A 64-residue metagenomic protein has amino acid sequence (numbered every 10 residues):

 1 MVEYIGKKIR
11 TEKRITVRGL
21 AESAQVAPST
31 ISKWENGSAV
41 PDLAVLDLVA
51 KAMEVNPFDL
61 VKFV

Functional and structural regions predicted by a protein language model:
M1-K13: A short, Lys/Arg-rich alpha-helix, primarily the initiator
E12, K33, D59-V64: Short, charged recognition helix plus adjacent turn of helix-turn-helix-like nucleic-acid-binding domains
R14-K33: Short alpha-helical DNA-recognition segment
N36: Short, conserved catalytic or interaction motifs in soluble domains
A44-D59: DNA major-groove recognition helix of helix-turn-helix/homeodomain DNA-binding modules
